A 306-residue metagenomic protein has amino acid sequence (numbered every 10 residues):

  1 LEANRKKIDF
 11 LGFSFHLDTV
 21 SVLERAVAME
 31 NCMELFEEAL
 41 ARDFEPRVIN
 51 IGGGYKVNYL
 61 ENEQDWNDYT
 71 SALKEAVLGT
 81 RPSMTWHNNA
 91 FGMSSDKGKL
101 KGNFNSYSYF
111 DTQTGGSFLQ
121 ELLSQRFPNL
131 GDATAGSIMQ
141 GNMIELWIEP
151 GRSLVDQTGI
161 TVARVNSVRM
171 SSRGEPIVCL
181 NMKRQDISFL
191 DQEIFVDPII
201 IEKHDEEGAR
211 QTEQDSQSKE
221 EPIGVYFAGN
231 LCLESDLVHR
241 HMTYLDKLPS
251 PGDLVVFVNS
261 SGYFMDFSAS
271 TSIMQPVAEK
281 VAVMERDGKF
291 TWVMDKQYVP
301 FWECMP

Functional and structural regions predicted by a protein language model:
L1-N50, T85: Active-site-proximal beta-alpha core segment in soluble small-molecule metabolic enzymes
L11-H16, R47-G54, D215, K219-A228: Short connector loops at secondary-structure junctions
H16-D18, I49-N58, N89-S94, P150-R152: Glycine-rich beta-strand-to-loop/alpha-helix junction loops that act as flexible
S21-A28, N58-T70, Q157-A163, R240-L245: Short glycine/threonine-rich loop-to-helix capping motif typified by GTGT followed within a few residues by an Asp-Pro
R25, F44, E61-E63, T85 (+2 more regions): Short linear functional motifs in flexible/disordered or boundary regions
L40-I51, N62, M93-F104: Glycine/serine-rich loop-strand microenvironments at binding/catalytic pocket rims
A41, L73-V77, R81: Active-site neighborhood of glycoside hydrolase catalytic domains
A72, S83-P306: Charged (often Lys/Glu-rich) extended helix/loop segments that serve as interaction or gating elements
